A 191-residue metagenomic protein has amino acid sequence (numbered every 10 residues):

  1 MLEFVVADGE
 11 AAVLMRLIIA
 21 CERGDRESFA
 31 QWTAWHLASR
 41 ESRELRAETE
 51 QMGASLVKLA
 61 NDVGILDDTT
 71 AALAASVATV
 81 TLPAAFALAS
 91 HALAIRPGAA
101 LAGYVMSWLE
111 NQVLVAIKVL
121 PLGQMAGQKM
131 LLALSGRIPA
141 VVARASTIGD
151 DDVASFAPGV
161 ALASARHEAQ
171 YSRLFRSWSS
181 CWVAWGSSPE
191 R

Functional and structural regions predicted by a protein language model:
M1-R26: Glycine/small-residue-rich interface belts in oligomeric ring/scaffold proteins and their assembly partners
L2-E3, L45, Y104, A161-S164: A generic local secondary-structure boundary/capping motif
A11, R26-F29, G53, P83 (+3 more regions): Alpha-helix initiation and N-capping motif
R16, R23-L93: Internal, conserved structured core segments that host functional sites
A78-G127: A contiguous pocket-lining binding segment that forms or flanks enzyme active sites
S107-W182, E190-R191: C-terminal auxiliary extensions adjacent to catalytic cores
